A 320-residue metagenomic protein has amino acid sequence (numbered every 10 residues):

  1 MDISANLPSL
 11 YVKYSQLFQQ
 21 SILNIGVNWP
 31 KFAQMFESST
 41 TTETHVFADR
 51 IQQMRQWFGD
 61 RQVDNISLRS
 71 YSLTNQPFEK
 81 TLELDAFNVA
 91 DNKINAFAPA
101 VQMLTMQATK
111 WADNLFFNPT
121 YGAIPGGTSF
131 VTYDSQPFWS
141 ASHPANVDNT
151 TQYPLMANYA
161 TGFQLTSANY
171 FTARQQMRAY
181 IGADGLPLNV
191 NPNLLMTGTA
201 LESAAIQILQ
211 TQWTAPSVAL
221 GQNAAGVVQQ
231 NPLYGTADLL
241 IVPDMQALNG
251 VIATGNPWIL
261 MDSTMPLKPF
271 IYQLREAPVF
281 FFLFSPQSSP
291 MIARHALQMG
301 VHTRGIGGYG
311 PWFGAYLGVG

Functional and structural regions predicted by a protein language model:
M1-T40, L274-F280, S285-Q287: N-terminal catalytic cores of peptidoglycan-degrading enzymes
D2, W139-G182, N189-L194, T199-G320: Sequence/fold signature of self-assembling virion shell proteins
Q20-F78: Assembly/oligomerization interface modules of large self-assembling protein complexes
Y71-G126, L195, M299-V301: Long, contiguous amphipathic alpha-helices that act as assembly "spine/axial" helices in icosahedral shell and virion
Y71-L73, D184, S288: Residues embedded in well-ordered secondary-structure elements
A90-A96, L186-L188, P290: Exposed beta-sheet edge/beta-hairpin loop segments within beta-rich domains
A112-Q152: Glycine-rich, mobile lid/loop segments that gate access to catalytic sites or pores
